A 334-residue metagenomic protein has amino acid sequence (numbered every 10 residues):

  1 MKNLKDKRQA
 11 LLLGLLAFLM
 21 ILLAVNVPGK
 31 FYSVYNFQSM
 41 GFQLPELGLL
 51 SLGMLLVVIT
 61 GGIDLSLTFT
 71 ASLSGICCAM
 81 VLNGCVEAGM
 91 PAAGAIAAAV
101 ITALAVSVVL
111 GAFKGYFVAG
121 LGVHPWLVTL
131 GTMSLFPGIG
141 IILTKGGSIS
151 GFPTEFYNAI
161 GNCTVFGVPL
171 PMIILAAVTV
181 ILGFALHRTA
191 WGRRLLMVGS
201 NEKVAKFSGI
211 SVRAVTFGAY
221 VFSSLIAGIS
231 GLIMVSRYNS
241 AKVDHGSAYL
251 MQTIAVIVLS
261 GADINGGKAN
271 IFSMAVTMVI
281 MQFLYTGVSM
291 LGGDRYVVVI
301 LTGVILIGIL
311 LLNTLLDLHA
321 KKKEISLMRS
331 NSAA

Functional and structural regions predicted by a protein language model:
M1-A17, I21, F207-A214, L284-A334: Cytosolic-side transmembrane-helix boundaries in multi-pass membrane proteins
M1-L52, A88-A98, I210, A333-A334: Membrane-interfacial amphipathic/re-entrant helices at transmembrane-helix boundaries
M20-V27, S33-V86, Y116-V123, G261-K268 (+1 more regions): Single transmembrane alpha-helix segments in multi-pass membrane proteins
G29-S39, I141-L143, G147, G161 (+3 more regions): Inter-helical junctions in multi-pass inner-membrane proteins, predominant in energy-converting antiporter-like
E87-M133: Alpha-helical transmembrane segments within multi-pass membrane transporters and channels
A95-A103, S107-K114, G167-K242: Helix-loop-helix "hairpin" substructures at the membrane interface of multi-pass membrane proteins
L121, P125-R188, V215-G218, R237-G246 (+2 more regions): Transmembrane helix-bundle core of multi-pass membrane transporters and related energy-transducing complexes
A227, R237-G303: Transmembrane alpha-helical segments in multi-pass inner-membrane proteins
